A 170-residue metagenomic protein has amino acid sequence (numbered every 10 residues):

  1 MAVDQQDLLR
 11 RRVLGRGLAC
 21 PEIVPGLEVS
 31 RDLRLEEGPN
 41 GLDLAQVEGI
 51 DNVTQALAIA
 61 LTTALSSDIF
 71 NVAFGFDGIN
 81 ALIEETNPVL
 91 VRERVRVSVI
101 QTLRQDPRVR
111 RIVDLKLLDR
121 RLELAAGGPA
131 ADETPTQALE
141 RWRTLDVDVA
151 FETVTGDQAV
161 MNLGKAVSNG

Functional and structural regions predicted by a protein language model:
M1-R94, L118-G170: Immediate N-terminus of the mature polypeptide
V99-L117: Short acidic amphipathic segments
